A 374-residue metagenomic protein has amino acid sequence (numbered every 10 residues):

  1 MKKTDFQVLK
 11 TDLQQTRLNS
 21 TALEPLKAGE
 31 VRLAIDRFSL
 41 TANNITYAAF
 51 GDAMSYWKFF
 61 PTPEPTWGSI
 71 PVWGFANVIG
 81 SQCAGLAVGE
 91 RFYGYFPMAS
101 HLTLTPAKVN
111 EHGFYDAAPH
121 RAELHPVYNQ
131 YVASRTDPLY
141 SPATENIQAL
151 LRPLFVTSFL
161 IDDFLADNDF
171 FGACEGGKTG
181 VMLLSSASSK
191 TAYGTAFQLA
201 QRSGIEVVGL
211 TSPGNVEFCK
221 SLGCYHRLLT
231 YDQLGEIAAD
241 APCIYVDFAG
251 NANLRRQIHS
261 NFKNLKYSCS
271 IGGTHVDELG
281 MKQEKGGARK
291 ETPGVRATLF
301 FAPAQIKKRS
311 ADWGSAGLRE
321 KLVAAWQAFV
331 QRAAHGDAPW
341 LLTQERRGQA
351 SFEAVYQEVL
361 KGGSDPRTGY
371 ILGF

Functional and structural regions predicted by a protein language model:
E24-S39, D52-L102, K108: Glycine-rich beta-strand-centered segment in the early N-terminal region that forms part of a ligand/cofactor-binding
Y95-G180: NAD(P)H dinucleotide-binding glycine-rich loop of Rossmann-like/cofactor-binding domains, especially the beta1-alpha1
V181-S186: Conserved N-terminal Rossmann-fold NAD(P)-binding element of oxidoreductases
A192-Y193: N-terminal Rossmann-fold NAD(P) dinucleotide-binding loop
Q201-R255: Adenosine-nucleotide cofactor-binding segment
H226-G235, A302, T343-G348: Short acidic-hydrophobic, aromatic-tinged amphipathic segments that line or gate anion-handling sites
R256-R332: Glycine-rich phosphate-binding loop and adjacent beta-alpha segment of Rossmann(oid) nucleotide-cofactor-binding
Q305-F374: C-terminal hydrophobic helical "lid"/dimerization subdomain of Rossmann-like NAD(P)H-dependent oxidoreductases
